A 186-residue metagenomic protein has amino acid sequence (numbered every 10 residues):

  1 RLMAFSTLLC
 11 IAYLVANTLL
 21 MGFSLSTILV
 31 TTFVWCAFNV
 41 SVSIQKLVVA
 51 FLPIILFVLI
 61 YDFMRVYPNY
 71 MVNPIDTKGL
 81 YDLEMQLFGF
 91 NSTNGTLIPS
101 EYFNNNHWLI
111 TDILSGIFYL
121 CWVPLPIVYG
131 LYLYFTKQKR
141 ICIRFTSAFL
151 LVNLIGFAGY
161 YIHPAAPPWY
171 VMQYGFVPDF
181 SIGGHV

Functional and structural regions predicted by a protein language model:
R1-T27, V42-P126: N-terminal transmembrane-helix/juxtamembrane module of multi-pass inner/ER membrane proteins
I28-V40: Central hydrophobic cores of alpha-helical transmembrane segments in multi-pass inner-membrane proteins across all
C36-N39, G130, Y160, P164: Structural signal for membrane-spanning alpha-helices in multi-pass inner-membrane proteins, emphasizing helix cores
F38-V49, Y134-R144: Membrane-interface helix-boundary motifs at transmembrane edges
Y67-I75, K137-Q138, A165-Y170: Membrane-interface elements of multi-pass transporters and channels
P126-L133: Hydrophobic, aromatic-rich transmembrane alpha-helices and their immediate juxtamembrane boundary segments
S147-Y160: Small-polar-interrupted transmembrane alpha-helices in polytopic inner-membrane proteins
A158-V186: Membrane-interfacial catalytic/cofactor-binding modules of polytopic membrane enzymes
